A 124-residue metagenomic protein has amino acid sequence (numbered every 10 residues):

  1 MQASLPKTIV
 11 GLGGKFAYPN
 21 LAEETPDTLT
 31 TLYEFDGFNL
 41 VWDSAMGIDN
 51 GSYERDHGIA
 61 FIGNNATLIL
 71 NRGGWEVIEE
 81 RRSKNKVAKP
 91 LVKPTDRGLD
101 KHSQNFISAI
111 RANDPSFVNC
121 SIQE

Functional and structural regions predicted by a protein language model:
M1-E124: Contiguous beta-strand/loop segments that form the cofactor/metal-binding neighborhood of enzyme cores
